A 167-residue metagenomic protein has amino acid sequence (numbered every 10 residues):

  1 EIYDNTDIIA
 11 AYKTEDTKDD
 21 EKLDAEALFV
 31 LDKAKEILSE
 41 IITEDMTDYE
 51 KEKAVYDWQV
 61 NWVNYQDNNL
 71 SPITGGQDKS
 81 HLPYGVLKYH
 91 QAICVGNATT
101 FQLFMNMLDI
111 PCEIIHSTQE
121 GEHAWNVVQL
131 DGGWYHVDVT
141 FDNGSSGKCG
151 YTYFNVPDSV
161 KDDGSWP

Functional and structural regions predicted by a protein language model:
I2-T14: Conserved "repeat-terminator" motif of extracellular CCP/Sushi domains
T6-I8, K22-V86: Secondary-structure boundary elements
T14-A34, N155-D158, D163-G164: Non-catalytic ligand/cofactor/substrate-binding and regulatory segments of enzyme domains
T47-K53, N61, Y89, N106-E113 (+1 more regions): Loop/turn elements at helix/coil->beta-strand transitions in domains of secreted/extracellular proteins
E52-V55, L87-M105: Active-site nucleophilic cysteine motif
N69-T74, S80-Y84, Q91, C112-E122: Catalytic cysteine-centered active-site loop
G96-K161: Hydrophobic/aromatic-rich core segments of domains that either
